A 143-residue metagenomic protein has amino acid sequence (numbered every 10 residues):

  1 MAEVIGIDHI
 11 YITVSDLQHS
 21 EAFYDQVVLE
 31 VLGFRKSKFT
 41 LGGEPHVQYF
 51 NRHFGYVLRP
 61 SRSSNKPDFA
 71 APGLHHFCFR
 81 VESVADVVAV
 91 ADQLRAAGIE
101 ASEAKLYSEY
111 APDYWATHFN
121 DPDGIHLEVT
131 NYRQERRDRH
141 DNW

Functional and structural regions predicted by a protein language model:
M1-E21, F77, R133-W143: N-terminal beta-strand motif that seeds the catalytic metal site of vicinal oxygen chelate
A2, Y11-Y56: Core segments of cupin and vicinal oxygen chelate
V4-G6, A70-L74, A111: Short glycine-enriched loop/turn motifs at secondary-structure junctions
V14-H19, C78-D123: Vicinal oxygen chelate
G43-H46, S64, K105-E109: Short, solvent-exposed loop/turn elements at beta->coil junctions and helix N-caps that rim active or binding pockets
R59-V81, A85: Helix-adjacent hinge/juxtasegments
P112, H118, V129-R136: Short beta->alpha transition motifs characteristic of CBS
H126: Glycine-rich acetyl-CoA-binding "A-motif" of GNAT/NAT acetyltransferases
